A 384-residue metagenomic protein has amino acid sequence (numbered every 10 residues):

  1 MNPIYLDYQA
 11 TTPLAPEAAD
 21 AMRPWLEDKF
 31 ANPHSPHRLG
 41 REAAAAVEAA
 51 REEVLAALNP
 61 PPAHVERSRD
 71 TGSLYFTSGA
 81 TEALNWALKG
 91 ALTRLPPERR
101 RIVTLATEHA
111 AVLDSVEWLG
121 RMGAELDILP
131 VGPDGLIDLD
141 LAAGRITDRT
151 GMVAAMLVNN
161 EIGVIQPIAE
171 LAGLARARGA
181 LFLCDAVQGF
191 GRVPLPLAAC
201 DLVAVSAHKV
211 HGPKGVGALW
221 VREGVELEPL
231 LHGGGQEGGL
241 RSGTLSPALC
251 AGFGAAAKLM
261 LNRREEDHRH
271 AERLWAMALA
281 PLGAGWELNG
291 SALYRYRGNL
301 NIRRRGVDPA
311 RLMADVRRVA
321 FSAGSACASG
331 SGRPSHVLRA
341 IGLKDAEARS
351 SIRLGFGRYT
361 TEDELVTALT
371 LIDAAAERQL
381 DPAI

Functional and structural regions predicted by a protein language model:
M1-I384: Pyridoxal 5′-phosphate
